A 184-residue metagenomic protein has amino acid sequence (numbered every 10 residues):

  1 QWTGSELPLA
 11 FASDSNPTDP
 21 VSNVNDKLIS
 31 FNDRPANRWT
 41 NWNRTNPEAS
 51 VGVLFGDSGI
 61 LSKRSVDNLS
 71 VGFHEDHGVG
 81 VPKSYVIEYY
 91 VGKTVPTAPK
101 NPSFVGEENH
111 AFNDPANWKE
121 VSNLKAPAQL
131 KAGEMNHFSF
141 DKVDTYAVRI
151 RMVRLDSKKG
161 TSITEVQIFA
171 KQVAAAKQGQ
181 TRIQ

Functional and structural regions predicted by a protein language model:
Q1, L9, I29, N37-T40 (+3 more regions): Short, low-complexity intrinsically disordered segments
Q1-N32: Predominantly extracellular/luminal regions of secreted and cell-surface proteins, especially disulfide-bonded
G4, S13, N41-R44, V91 (+1 more regions): Intrinsic disorder/low-complexity segments enriched in polar/charged and small flexible residues
S5-L7, D26, S122, A128 (+1 more regions): Intrinsic-disorder/low-complexity peptide segments enriched for small residues
A10, D19-S22, S84, A98-F104 (+2 more regions): Intrinsically disordered, low-complexity segments enriched in proline/serine/threonine
S13-S15, D114, K119, K131 (+2 more regions): Compositionally biased non-globular segments, especially hydrophobic aliphatic-rich helices of signal peptides
D33-G106, A132-Q184: Aromatic, loop-rich ligand-recognition surfaces of beta-strand-rich domains
V105-S139: Extracellular carbohydrate recognition and processing domains and analogous Trp-centered ligand-binding platforms
